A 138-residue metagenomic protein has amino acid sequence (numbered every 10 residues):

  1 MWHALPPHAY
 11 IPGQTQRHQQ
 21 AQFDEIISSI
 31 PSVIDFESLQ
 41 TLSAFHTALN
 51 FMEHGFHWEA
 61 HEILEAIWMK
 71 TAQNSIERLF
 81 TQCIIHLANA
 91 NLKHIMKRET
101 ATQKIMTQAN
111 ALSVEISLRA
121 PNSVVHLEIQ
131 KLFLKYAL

Functional and structural regions predicted by a protein language model:
M1-E59, E65-A72, E115-L138: N-terminal alpha-helical interaction modules that lie
S38, R78-F80: Residue signature of alpha-solenoid helical repeat architecture, marking inter-repeat boundaries and helix-start
T47, Q82, L87-N89: Structural register within alpha-helical repeat arrays
W58-E59, R78, T100, K104: Short, solvent-exposed positions on alpha-helices
W58-E65, I85-A88, T107, A111: Generic structural signal for well-ordered, non-membrane alpha-helices
K97-S117: TPR/TPR-like (Sel1-like) alpha-helical repeat modules
